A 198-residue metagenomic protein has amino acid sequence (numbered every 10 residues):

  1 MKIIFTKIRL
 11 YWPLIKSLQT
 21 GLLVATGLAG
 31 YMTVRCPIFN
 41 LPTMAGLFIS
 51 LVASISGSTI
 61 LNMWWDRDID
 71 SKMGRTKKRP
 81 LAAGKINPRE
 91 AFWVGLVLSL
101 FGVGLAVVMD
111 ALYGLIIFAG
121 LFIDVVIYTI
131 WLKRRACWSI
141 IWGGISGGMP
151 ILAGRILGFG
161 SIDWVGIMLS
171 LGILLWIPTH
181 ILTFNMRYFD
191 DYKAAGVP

Functional and structural regions predicted by a protein language model:
M1-T6, W65-I86, L182-P198: Cytosolic, membrane-interface loops and tails of multi-pass inner-membrane proteins
T6-Q19, P80-A91, I127-S146: Interhelical loop and helix-boundary elements at the membrane-water interface of polytopic inner-membrane proteins
A25-A29, T33-R67, R75, S99 (+3 more regions): Membrane-embedded alpha-helical segments that form the functional core of polytopic membrane enzymes, especially those
A25-G30, R79-A82, I141-G158: Small-residue-rich segments of transmembrane alpha-helices in multi-pass membrane proteins, especially helix faces
C36-F39, G144-F184, F189: Functional transmembrane core segments of multi-pass inner-membrane proteins
K72-L115: Multi-pass membrane catalytic core of lipid/isoprenoid biosynthesis enzymes
V107-L112, I130-W138, L157-S161: Membrane-interface helix caps and helix-loop-helix hairpins in membrane proteins
I123-A136, I181-K193: C-terminal ends of transmembrane helices
